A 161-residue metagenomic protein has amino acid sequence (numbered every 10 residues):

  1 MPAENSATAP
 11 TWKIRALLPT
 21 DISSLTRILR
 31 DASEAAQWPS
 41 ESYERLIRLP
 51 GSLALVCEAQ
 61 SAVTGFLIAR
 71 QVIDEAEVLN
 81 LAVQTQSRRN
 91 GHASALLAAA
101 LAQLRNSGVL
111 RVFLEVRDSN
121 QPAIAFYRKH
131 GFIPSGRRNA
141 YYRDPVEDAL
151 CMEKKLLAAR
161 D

Functional and structural regions predicted by a protein language model:
P2-A7, W12, A16-N90, S94-A99 (+2 more regions): Acetyl-CoA-dependent GNAT
V78, V112-V116: Conserved hydrophobic beta-strand within the GNAT/NAT acetyltransferase core sheet that lines the active-site cleft
Q84, R88, R117-S119, D144: Residue-level recognition of the GNAT/N-acetyltransferase active site
H92, V109-V112, F132: Short phosphate-binding/catalytic loops that engage adenosine nucleotides
L97, S119-A123, A140-P145: Short glycine/proline-centered loop/turn elements that form peptide/ligand docking sites
E115, I133-A149: Conserved catalytic-core motifs of GNAT/GCN5-like acyltransferases
Y127, F132, M152: Conserved active-site tyrosine of GNAT-family acetyltransferases
